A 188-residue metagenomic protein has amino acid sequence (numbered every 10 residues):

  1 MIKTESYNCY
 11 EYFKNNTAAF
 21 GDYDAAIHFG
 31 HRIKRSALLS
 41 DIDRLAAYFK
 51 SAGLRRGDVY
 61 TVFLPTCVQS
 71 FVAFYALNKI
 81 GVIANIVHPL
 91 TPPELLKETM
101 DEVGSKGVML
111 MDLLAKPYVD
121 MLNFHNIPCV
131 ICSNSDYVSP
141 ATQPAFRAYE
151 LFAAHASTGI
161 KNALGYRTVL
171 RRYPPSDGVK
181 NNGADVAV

Functional and structural regions predicted by a protein language model:
M1-S6: Flexible, non-catalytic linker and terminal segments flanking ANL/adenylate-forming cores
Y12-R35, V186: AMP-dependent adenylate-forming
Y23, R56-D58, G183: Phosphate-coordination loops involved in phosphoryl transfer and adenosine-cofactor binding
D24-G53, T61-C67, F71-Y75, P92-K97 (+1 more regions): Conserved AMP-binding/adenylate-forming core of the ANL superfamily
Y75-I80, E102: Short hydrophobic alpha-helices that are characteristic scaffold elements of the AMP-binding
P89-F124, F146: Conserved ATP-dependent adenylate/AMP-binding module captured primarily in the ANL superfamily
D120-A184: ANL superfamily adenylate-forming
